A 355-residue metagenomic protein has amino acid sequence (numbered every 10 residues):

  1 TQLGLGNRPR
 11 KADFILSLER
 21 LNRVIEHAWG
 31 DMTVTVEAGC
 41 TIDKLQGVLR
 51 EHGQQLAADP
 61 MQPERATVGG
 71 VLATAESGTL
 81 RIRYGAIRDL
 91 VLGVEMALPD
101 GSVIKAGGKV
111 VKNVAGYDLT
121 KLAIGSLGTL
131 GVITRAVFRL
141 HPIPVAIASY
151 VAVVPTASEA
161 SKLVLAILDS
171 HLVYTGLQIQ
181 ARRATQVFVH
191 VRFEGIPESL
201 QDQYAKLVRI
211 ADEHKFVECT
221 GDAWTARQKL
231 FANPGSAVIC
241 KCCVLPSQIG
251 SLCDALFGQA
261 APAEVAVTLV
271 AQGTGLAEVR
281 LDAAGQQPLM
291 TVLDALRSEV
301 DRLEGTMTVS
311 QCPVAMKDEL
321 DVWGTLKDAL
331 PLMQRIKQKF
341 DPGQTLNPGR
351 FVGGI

Functional and structural regions predicted by a protein language model:
G4-D13, S17-E19, P63, S102 (+1 more regions): Conserved glycine-rich FAD pyrophosphate-binding loop
N7, L18-E64, E76-K109, P144-V153 (+1 more regions): N-terminal glycine-rich flavin-associated loop
R20-R23, T41-V48, E64, R83 (+14 more regions): General structural feature for long, well-ordered alpha-helical segments within catalytic domains of soluble enzymes
T33-C40, P60, E64, A86 (+9 more regions): Catalytic cores of large soluble enzymes that bind and process phosphate-bearing ligands
Q55, V173, T306: Residue-level detector of anion-binding/catalytic polar loops
A73, L92-S236, S251: C-terminal substrate-binding/cap subdomain adjacent to the FAD-binding core in PCMH-type and related FAD-linked
